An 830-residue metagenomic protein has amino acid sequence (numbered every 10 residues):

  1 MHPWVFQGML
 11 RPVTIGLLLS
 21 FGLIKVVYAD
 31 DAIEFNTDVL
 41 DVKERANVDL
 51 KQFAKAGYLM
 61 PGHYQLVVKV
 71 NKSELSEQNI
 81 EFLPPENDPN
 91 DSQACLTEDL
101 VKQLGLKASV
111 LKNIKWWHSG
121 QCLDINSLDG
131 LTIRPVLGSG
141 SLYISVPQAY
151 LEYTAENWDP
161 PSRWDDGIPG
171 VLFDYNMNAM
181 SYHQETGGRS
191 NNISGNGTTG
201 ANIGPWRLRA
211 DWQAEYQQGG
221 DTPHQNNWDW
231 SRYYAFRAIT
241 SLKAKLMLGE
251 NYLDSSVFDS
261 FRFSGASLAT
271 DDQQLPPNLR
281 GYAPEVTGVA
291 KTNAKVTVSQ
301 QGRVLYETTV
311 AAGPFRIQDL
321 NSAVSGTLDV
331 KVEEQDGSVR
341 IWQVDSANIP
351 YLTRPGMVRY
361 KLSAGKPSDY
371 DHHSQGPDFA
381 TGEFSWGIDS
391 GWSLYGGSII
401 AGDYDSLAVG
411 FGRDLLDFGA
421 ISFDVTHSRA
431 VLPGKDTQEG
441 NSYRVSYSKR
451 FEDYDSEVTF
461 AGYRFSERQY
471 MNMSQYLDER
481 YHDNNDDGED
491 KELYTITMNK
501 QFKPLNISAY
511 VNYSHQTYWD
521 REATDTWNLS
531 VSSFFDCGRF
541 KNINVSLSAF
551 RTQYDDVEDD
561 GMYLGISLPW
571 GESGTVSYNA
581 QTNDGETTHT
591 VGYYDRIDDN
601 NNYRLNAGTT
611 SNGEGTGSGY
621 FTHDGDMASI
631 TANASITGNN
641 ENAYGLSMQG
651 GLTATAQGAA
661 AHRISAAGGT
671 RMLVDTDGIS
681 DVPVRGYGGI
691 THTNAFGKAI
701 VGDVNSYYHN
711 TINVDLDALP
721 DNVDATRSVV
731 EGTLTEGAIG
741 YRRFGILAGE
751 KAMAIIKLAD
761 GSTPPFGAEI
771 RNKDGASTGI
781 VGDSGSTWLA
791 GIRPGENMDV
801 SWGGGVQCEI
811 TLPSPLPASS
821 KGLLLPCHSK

Functional and structural regions predicted by a protein language model:
F6, P12-L18, Y28-R280, D584-T653 (+1 more regions): Post-signal-peptide, soluble extracytosolic/periplasmic N-terminal scaffold domains of envelope/secretory systems
M60-F82, G678-G688, D760-D774: Short, ordered, surface-exposed loop/turn motifs in non-cytosolic proteins
V68, V286-G288, R671-T676, E750-A759: A short, amphipathic beta-strand motif
E81, G689-K698, G775-S786: Short, acidic Ser/Thr/Gly-rich low-complexity loop/linker segments typical of extracellular and cell-surface proteins
N87-L96, L320-S325, G697-D724, E736 (+2 more regions): Short Pro-Gly-centered beta-turn/loop motif in secreted/extracellular proteins
Y150, A179-H183, P205, A214-Q218 (+18 more regions): Transmembrane beta-strands of outer-membrane beta-barrel pores
W164, I193-P205, N227-T240, G376-S390 (+11 more regions): Feature captures outer-membrane beta-barrel proteins of Gram-negative bacteria and organelles
W164-G220, V358-R429, E452, D595-N601 (+2 more regions): Conserved, compact domain cores that house catalytic/ligand-binding motifs in diverse enzymes and effector modules
